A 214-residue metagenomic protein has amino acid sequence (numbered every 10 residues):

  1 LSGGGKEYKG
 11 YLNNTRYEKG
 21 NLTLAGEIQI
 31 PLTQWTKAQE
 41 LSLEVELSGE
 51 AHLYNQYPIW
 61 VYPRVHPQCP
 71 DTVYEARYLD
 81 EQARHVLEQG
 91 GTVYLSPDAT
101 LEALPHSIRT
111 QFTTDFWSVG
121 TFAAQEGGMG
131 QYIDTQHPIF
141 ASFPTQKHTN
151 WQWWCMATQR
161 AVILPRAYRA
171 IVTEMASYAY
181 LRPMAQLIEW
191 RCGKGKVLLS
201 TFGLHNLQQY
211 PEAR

Functional and structural regions predicted by a protein language model:
S2-A38: Intrinsically disordered, low-complexity Pro/Gly/Ser/Thr-rich segments with frequent PxxP/GP/PP motifs and embedded
G5, G49-H52, K194-G195: Glycine-centered tight beta-turn/hairpin loop motif at sheet-sheet or coil-to-beta transitions
L12-R16, A51-Q68: Short beta-strand elements
E27-Q29, Q34-E40, A99-A103, W117-P211: Catalytic beta-strand/loop cores that center a nucleophilic Ser/Cys/Thr and support acyl-enzyme chemistry
W35, V61-C69, H85, I188-E189: Short boundary motifs at domain starts and secondary-structure transition points
T36-E50: Short, aromatic- and glycine-rich surface loops/edge beta-strands on solvent-exposed regions
L53, L79, R182-M184: Residues that act as N-cap/strand-start positions at coil-to-secondary-structure junctions
D71-G120, R191-K194, S200: Short alpha-beta junction capping motif
